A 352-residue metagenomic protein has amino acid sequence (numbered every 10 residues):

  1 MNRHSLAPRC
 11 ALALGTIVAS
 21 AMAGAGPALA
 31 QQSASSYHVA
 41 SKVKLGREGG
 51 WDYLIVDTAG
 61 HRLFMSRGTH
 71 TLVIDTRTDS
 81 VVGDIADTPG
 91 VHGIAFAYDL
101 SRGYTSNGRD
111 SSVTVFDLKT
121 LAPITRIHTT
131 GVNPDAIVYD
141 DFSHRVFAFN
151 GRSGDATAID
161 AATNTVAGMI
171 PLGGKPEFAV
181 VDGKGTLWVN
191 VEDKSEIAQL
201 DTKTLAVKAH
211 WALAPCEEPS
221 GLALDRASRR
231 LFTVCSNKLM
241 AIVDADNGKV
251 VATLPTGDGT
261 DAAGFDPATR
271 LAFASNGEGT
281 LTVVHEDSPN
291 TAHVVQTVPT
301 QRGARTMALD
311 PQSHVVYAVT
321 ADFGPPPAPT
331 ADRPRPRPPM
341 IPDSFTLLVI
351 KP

Functional and structural regions predicted by a protein language model:
N2-L14: Bacterial N-terminal signal peptides that target proteins for export
L6, S20-A21, F149: Intrinsically disordered and other compositionally biased segments
A11-G24: Bacterial N-terminal signal peptides
G24-P352: Predominantly soluble domains enriched in secretory-pathway, periplasmic, or organellar proteins
